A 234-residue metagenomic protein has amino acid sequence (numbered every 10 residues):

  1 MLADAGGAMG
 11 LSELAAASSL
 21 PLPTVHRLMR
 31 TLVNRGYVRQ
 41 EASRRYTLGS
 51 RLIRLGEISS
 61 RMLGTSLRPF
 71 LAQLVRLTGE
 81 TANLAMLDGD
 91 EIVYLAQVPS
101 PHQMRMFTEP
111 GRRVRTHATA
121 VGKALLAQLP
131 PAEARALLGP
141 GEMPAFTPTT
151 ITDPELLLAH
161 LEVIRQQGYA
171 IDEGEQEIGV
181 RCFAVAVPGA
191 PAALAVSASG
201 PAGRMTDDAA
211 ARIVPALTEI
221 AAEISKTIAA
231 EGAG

Functional and structural regions predicted by a protein language model:
M1, S66-L77, Q128, V163 (+3 more regions): Amphipathic alpha-helical regulatory segments at dimerization interfaces that relay allosteric signals between sensory
M1-R61, A222, K226-A230: N-terminal helix-turn-helix
T24, R51, S66, L156 (+2 more regions): Charged catalytic carboxylate motif
V38-R39, L84-A85, V187: A structural signal for short hydrophobic beta-strand segments in well-ordered beta-sheet cores
A42, D88, G189: A cytosolic small-molecule/anion-sensing beta-strand core signal
T47-G141: Amphipathic alpha-helical effector-binding/dimerization core of metabolite-sensing transcriptional regulators
T150-I220: Extended hydrophobic
A233-G234: Signal-transducing coiled-coil/dimerization helices and immediately adjacent hinge/linker segments that couple sensory
